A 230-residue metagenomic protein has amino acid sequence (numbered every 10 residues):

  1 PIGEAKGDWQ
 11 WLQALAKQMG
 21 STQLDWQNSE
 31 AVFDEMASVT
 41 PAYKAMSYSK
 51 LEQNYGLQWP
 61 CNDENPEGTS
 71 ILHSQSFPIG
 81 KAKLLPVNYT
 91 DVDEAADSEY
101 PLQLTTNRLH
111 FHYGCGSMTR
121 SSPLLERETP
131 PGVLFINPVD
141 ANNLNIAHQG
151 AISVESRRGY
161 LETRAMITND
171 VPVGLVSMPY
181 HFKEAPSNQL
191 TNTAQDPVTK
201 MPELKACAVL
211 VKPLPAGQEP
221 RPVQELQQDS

Functional and structural regions predicted by a protein language model:
P1-N54, C115, S121-F135, V139-S230: Long, contiguous, secondary-structure-rich segments that constitute the structural scaffold of globular domains
N28-L124: Long, low-complexity segments enriched in small/aliphatic residues
